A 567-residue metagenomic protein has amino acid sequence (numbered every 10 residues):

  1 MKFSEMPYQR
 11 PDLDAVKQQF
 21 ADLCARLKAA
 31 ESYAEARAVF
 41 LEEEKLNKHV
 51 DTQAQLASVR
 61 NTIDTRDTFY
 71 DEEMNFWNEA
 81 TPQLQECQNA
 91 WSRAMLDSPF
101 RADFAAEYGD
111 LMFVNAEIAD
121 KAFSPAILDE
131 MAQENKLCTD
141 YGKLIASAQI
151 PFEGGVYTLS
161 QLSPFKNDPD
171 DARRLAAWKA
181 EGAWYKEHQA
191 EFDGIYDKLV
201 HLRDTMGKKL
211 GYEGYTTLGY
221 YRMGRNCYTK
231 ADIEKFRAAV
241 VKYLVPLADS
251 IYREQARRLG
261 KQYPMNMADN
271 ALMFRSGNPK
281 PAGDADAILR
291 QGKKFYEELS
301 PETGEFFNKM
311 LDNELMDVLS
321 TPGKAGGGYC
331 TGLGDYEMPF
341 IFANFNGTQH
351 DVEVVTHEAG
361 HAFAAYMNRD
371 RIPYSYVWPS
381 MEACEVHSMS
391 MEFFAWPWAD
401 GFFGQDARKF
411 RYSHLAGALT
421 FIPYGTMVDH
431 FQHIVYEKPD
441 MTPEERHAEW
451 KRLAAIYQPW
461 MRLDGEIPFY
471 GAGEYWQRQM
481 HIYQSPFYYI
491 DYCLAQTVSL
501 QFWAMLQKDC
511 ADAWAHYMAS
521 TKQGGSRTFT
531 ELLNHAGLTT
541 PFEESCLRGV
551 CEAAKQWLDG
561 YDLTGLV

Functional and structural regions predicted by a protein language model:
M1-N278, Q291, L563-V567: A well-structured
F113-E117, C227, L319, V355 (+7 more regions): C-terminal, non-catalytic "cap/extension" segments appended to globular domains
V241-Y243, N368, P379-R408, H414-A416 (+2 more regions): Post-HExxH zinc-binding segment in Zn-dependent metallohydrolases
K261-N266, A271-Q291, A399, L415 (+2 more regions): Long, K/E/R/D-enriched contiguous segments that form extended
K280-A285, Y336-T356: Short pre-active-site segment immediately N-terminal to the catalytic Zn-binding motif
P281-G283, M316-M338: Catalytic zinc-binding patch centered on the HExxH motif and its immediate surroundings that defines zinc-dependent
F340-N344, R371-M381, F410-G417, V435-Y436 (+1 more regions): Short beta-alpha connecting loops at secondary-structure transitions that line or flank enzyme active sites
G360-Y374, F394: Catalytic Zn2+-binding segment of zinc metalloproteases
